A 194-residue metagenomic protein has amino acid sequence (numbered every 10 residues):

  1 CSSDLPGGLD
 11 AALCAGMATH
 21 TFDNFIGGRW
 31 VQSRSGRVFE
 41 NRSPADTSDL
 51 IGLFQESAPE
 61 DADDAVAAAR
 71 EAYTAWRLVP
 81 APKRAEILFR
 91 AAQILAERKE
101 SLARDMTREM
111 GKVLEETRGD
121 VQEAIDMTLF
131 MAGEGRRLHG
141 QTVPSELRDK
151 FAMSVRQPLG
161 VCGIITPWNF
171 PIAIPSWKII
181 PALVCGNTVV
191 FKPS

Functional and structural regions predicted by a protein language model:
C1-S2: Short, small-residue-biased leader/transition segments that mark boundaries at the very start of proteins
P6-D46, L50: Hydrophobic face of amphipathic alpha-helices that form TPR/SEL1-like repeat modules and related alpha-solenoid
N24, Q32, T107, L129 (+2 more regions): Short glycine- and Lys/Arg-enriched binding-loop motifs that mark or flank ligand-binding interfaces
G28, R84, T128, C162 (+1 more regions): Residue-level signature of catalytic and energy-coupling elements of molecular machines, predominantly ATP/GTP-dependent
W30, Y73-W76, W168, W177: Signature tryptophan residues that serve as conserved aromatic anchors
S43, E56, R156: Conserved strand-loop elements at the edges of beta-sheets that form or border functional pockets
T47-L138, D149: Glycine-rich loop-to-alpha-helix module at the N-terminal edge of alpha/beta enzyme cores
Q141-S194: Conserved small-residue-rich beta-alpha loop and adjacent elements that most often cradle the phosphate/pyrophosphate
